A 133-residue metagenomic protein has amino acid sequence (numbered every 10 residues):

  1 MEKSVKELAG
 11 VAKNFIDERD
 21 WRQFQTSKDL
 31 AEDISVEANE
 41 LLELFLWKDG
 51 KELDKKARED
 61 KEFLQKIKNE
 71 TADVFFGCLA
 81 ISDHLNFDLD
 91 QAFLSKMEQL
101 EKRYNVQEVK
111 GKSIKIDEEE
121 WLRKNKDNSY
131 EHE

Functional and structural regions predicted by a protein language model:
M1-T71, F75-E133: Flexible "arm" and connector segments at domain edges
